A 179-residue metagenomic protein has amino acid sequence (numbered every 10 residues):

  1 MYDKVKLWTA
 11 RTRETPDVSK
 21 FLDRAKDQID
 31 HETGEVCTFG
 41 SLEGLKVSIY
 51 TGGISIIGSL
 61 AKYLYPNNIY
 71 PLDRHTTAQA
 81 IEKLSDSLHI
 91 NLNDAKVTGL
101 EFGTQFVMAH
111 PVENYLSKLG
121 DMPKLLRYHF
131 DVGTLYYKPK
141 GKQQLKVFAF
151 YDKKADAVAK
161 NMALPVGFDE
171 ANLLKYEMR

Functional and structural regions predicted by a protein language model:
M1-R179: Structured, helix-rich domain cores that form ligand/interaction pockets
